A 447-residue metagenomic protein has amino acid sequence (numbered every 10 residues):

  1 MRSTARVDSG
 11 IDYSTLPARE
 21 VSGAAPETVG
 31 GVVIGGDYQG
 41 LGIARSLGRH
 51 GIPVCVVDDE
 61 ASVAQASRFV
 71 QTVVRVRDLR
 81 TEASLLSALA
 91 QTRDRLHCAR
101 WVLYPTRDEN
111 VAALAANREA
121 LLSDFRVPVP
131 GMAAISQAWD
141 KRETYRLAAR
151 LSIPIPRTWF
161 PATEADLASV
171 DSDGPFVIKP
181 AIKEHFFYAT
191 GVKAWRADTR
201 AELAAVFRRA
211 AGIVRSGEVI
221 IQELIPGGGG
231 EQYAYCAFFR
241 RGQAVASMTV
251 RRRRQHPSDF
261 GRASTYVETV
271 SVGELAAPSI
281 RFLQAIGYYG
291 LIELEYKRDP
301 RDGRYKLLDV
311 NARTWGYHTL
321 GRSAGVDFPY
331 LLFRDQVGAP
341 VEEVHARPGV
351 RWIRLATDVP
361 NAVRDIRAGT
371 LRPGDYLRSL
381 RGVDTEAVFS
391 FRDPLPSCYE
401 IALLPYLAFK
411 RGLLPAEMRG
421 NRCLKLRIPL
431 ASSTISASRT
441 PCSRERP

Functional and structural regions predicted by a protein language model:
Y13, R19-E20, R334-P447: Peripheral (often C-terminal) accessory segments that flank ATP-dependent C-N-forming ligase machineries
V32-R45: Glycine-rich adenosine-cofactor-binding loop
P53, V74-R75, R95-W139, P154-R157: A short, GP-enriched loop/loop-strand-helix hinge that lies immediately N-terminal to, or at the N-terminal rim
V56-V70: Short, glycine/polar-rich helix-capping loops at beta-to-alpha or helix-loop-helix junctions that flank or form
I135-I220, R241-Q243, G273, A277: Active-site nucleotide/adenylate-binding loops and adjacent lid/helix of ATP-dependent enzymes
D198-S258, T269-I280, K297-R298, R304-K306: Phosphate-binding site of ATP-dependent enzymes
R253-P257, R262-S264, N311-V326: Glycine-rich phosphate/pyrophosphate-binding beta-alpha loops
L283-T319: Conserved metal-phosphate-binding beta-hairpin within the catalytic cores of diverse ATP-dependent phosphoryl-transfer
